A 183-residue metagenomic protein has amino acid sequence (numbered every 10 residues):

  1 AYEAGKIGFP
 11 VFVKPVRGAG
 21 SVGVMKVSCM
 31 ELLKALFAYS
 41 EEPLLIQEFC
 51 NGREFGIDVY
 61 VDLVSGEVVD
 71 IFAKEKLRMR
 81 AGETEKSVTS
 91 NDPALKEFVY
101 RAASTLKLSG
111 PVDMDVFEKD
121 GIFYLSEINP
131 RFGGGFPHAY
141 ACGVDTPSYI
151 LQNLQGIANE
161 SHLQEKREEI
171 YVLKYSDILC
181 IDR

Functional and structural regions predicted by a protein language model:
A1-G23: A conserved helix-loop-beta module that forms one wall/lid of the active-site cleft in ATP-utilizing catalytic domains
I7, G20-S21, N51-R53, E67 (+1 more regions): A generic structural signal for well-ordered coil/turn residues at beta-strand boundaries that shape enzyme active-site
G8-P10, E54-D58, P111-D113: Broad gene-expression machinery/nucleic-acid interaction feature
V11-F12, P43-I46, V112-D113, S161: A short linear hydrophobic-aromatic micro-motif
P15, E48, F72, E127 (+1 more regions): Pocket-edge structural micro-motifs
R17-A19, R78-R80, R131-G134: A short, flexible beta-alpha/helix-coil linker loop
M25-K107, F117-E118, I122-Y124: Phosphate-binding site of ATP-dependent enzymes
N91-R183: ATP-dependent carboxylate activation and anion-phosphoryl transfer catalytic cores that bind Mg-ATP to form
